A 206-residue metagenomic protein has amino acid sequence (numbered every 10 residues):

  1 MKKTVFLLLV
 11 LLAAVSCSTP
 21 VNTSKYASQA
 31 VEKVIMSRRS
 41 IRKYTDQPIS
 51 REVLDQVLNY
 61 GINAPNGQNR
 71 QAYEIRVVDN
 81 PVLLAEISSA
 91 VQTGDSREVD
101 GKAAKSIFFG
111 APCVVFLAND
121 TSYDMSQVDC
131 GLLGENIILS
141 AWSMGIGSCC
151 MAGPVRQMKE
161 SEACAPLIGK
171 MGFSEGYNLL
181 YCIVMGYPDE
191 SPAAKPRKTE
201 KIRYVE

Functional and structural regions predicted by a protein language model:
T4-A13: Sec-dependent N-terminal signal peptides
L12, C17-E206: Acidic, surface-exposed loops and disordered segments
